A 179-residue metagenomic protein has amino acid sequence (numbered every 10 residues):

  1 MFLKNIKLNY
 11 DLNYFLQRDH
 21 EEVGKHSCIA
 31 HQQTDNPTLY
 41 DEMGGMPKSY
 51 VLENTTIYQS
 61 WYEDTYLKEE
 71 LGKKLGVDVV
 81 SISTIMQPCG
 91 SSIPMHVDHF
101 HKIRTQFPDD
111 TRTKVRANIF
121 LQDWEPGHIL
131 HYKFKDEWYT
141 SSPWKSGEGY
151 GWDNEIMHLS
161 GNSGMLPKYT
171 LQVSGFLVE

Functional and structural regions predicted by a protein language model:
M1-T84: Non-heme Fe(II)/2-oxoglutarate
L8-L12, Q122-D123, V178: General structural signal for secondary-structure boundaries
H20, H26, H31, H99-H101 (+2 more regions): Histidine (H) residue identity feature
H31-T34, M43, I85-Q87, Q122 (+2 more regions): Structured loops at beta-to-helix junctions and adjacent beta-edge loops in soluble globular domains
G72-G151: Catalytic core of non-heme Fe(II) oxygenases with the double-stranded beta-helix
V115-F120, G149-D153, M165-E179: A short hydrophobic beta-strand segment most commonly corresponding to one strand of the jelly-roll/cupin
H158-G164: Asparagine-centered strand-capping/turn motif at beta-strand->loop junctions
